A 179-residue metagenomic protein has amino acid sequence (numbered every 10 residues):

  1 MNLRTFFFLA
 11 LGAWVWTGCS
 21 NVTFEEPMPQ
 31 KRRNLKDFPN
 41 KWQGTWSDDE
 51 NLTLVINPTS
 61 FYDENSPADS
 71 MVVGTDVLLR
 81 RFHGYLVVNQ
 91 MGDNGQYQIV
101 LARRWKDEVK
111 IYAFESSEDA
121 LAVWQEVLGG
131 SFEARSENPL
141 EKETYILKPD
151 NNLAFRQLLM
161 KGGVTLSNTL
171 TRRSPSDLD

Functional and structural regions predicted by a protein language model:
M1-S20: Sec-dependent bacterial lipoprotein signal peptides
R4-F6, R32-D37: Alpha-helical interaction segments
L11, T17, Q43, K161-G162: Feature targets compositionally biased, intrinsically disordered low-complexity regions with long contiguous runs
A13, T53-L54: Residue-level marker of intrinsically disordered, low-complexity segments enriched for small/polar residues
S20-L35, D49-N51, P58-D179: Calycin-type beta-barrel ligand-binding domains and close structural analogs
N40-L52: Tryptophan-anchored aromatic micro-motifs
